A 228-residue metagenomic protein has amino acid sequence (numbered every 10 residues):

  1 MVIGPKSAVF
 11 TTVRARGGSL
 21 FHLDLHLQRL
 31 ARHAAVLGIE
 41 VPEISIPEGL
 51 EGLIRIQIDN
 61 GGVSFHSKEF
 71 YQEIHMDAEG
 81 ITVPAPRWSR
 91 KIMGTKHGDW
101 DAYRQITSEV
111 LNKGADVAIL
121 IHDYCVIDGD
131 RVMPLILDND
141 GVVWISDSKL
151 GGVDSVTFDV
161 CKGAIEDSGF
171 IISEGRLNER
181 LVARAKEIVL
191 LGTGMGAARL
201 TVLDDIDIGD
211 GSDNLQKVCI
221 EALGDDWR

Functional and structural regions predicted by a protein language model:
M1-D123, K149, F158-R228: Conserved alpha/beta cores of soluble small-molecule-handling proteins
C125-S148: Glycine- and Gly-Pro-enriched alpha-helical subdomains that act as flexible, kink-prone "lid/hinge" or packing modules
